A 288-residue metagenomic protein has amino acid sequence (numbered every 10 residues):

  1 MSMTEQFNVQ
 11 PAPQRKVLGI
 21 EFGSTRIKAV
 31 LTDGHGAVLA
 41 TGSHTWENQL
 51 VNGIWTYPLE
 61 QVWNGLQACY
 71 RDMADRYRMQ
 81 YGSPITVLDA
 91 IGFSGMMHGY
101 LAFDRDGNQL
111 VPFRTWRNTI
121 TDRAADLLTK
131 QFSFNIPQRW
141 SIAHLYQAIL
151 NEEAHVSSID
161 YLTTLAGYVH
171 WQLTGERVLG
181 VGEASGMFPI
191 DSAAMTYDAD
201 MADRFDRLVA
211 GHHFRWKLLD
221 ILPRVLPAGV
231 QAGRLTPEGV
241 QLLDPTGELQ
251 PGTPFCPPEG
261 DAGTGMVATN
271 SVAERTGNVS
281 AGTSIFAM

Functional and structural regions predicted by a protein language model:
M1-Q14: Basic/polar N-terminal segments that are highly enriched at the extreme N-terminus, encompassing both cleavable
M1-S2, G23, L179, A194: A detector of low-complexity, intrinsically disordered, Ser/Thr/Gly/Pro/Ala-rich segments
V9-Q10, I20-G23, G92-S94: Short loop/turn motifs at secondary-structure junctions and domain boundaries
P11, V51-W55, L249: A short, mixed-charge helix-start or loop-turn motif at secondary-structure junctions
Q14-K16, D261: Charged, amphipathic alpha-helical segments
V17, F22-E60, N108-T115: Short glycine-rich, Thr/Ser-proximal phosphate-binding strand/loop in the N-terminal lobe of ATP-dependent enzymes
G42-P84, K130-S133: N-terminal phosphate-binding loop and adjacent alpha-helix
R71-M288: Glycine-rich phosphate-binding/catalytic subdomain of phosphoryl-transfer and nucleotide/sugar-phosphate-processing
